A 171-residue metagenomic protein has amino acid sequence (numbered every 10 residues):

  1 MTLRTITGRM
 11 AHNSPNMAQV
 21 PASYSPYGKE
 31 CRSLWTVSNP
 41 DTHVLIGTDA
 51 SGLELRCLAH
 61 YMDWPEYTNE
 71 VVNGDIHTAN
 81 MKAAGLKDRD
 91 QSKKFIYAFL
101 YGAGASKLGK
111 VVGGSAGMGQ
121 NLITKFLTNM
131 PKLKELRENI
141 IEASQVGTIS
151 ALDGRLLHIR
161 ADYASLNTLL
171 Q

Functional and structural regions predicted by a protein language model:
M1-Q171: Conserved catalytic core of nucleotide polymerization and phosphodiester-bond processing enzymes
